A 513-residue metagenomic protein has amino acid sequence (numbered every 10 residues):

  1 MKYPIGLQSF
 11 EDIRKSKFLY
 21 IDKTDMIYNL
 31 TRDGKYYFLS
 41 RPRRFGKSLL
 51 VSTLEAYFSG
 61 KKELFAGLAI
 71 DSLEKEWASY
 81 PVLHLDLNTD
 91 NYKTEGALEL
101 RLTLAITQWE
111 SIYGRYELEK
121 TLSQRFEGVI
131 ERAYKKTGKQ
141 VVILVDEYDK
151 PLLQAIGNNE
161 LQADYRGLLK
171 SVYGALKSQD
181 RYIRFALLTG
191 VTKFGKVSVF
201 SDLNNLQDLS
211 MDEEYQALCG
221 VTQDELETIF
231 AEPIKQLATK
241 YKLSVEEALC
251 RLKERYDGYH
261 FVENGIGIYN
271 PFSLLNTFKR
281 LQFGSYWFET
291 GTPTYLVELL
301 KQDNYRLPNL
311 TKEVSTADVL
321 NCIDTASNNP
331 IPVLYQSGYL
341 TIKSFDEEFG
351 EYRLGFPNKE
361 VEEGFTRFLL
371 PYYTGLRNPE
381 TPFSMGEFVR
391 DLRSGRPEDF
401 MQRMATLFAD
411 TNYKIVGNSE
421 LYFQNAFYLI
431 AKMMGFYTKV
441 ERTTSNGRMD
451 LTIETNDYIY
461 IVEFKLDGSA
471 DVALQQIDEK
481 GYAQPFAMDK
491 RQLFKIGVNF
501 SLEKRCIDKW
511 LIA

Functional and structural regions predicted by a protein language model:
M1-S419, M434: Phosphate-binding site recognition
A133-T137, I430-N456: Active-site metal-binding core of divalent-cation-utilizing nuclease and nuclease-like domains
V142, Y458-Y460, F494: Structural motif
Q162-L168, L466-A483: Mg2+/Mn2+-dependent nuclease catalytic core
V172-Q179, P332-L340, Y428-K432, Q476-I496: Metal-dependent nuclease catalytic cores in nucleic-acid-processing enzymes, especially RNase H-like/related
F427, L451-L466, K480: Conserved catalytic cores of phosphodiester-cleaving nucleases, focusing on short active-site segments
R448, I459, C506: Short, mixed charged/polar active-site loops that provide acid/base catalysis or chelate metal/phosphate cofactors
P485, D489-A513: Domain-level recognition of nuclease-like catalytic cores that cleave nucleotide substrates
